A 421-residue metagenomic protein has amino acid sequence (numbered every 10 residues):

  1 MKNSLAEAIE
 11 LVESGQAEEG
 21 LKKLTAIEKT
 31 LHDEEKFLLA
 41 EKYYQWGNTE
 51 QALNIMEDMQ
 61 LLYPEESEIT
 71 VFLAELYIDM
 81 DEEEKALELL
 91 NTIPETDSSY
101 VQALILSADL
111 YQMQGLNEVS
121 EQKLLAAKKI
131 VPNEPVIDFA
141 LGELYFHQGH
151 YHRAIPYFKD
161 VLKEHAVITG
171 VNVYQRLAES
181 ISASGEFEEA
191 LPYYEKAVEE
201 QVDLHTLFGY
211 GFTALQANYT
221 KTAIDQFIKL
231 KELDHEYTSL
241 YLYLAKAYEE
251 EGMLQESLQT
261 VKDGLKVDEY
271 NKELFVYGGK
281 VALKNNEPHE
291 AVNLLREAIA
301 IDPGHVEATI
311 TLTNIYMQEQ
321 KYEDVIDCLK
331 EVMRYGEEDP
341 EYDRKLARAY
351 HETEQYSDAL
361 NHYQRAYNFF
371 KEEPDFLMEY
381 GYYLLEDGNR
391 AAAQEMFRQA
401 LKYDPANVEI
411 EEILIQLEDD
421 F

Functional and structural regions predicted by a protein language model:
A26-I27, D58-M59, T92-I93, A126-A127 (+8 more regions): Canonical positions in the second alpha-helix
I27-T30, L62-Y63, E95-T96, I130 (+8 more regions): Structural marker of alpha-solenoid helical repeat scaffolds
H32-E34, E66, Y100, E134 (+8 more regions): Residue-level recognition of tetratricopeptide repeat
E35-K36, I69, A103, I137 (+8 more regions): TPR alpha-solenoid repeat register
L38, F72, L106, A140 (+8 more regions): Canonical tetratricopeptide repeat
